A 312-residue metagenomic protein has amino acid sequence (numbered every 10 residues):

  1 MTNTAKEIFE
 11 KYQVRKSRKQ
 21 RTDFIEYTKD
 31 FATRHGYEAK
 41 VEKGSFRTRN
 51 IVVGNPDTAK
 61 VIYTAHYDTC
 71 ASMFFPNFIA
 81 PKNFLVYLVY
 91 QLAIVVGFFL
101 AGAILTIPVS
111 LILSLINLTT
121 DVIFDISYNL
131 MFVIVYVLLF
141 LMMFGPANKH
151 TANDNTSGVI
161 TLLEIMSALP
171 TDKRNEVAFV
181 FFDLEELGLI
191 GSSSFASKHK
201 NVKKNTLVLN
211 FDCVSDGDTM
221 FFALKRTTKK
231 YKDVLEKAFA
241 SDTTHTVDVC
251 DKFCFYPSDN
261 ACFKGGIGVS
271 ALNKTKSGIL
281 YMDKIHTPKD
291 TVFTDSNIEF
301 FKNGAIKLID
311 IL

Functional and structural regions predicted by a protein language model:
M1-D23, K29-F31, H35, F144-K149 (+3 more regions): N-terminal capping segment at the start of a domain
I8, Q13-T58, F74-S110: A non-catalytic alpha/beta surface segment that caps or lines the substrate-entry region of metallo-dependent hydrolase
K60-H66: Short beta-strand element of the alpha/beta-hydrolase
H66-C70, V214: Short glycine-rich anion-binding loops that position phosphate/pyrophosphate groups of nucleotides and phosphorylated
L100-A101, L130-Y136: Typically disulfide-stabilized, N-glycosylated extracellular/lumenal ectodomains of secreted and cell-surface proteins
S110-Y128, Y136-D233, K252-F255, D259-N260: Acidic/histidine-rich catalytic neighborhood of metal-dependent amide-processing enzymes
G217-L312: Active-site-adjacent substrate-binding region of metalloamidase/peptidase-like peptide-processing proteins
